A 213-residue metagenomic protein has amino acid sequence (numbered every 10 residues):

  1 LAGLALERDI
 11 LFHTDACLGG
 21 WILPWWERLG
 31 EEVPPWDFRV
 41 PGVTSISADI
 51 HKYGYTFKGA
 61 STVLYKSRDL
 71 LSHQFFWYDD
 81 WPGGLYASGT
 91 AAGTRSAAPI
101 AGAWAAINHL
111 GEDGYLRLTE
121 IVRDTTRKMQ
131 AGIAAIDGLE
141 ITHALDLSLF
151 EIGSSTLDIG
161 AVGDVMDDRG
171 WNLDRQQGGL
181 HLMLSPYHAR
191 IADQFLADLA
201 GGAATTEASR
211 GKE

Functional and structural regions predicted by a protein language model:
L1-W26: Catalytic PLP-binding core of fold-type I/II PLP enzymes
A2, L6, A134, D167: Anion (oxyanion) recognition and catalysis
L4-D9, P34-D37, R68-L71, G84-A87 (+3 more regions): Short, surface-exposed linear patches
H13, E27-L147, I152-S155, E213: Active-site C-terminal subdomain of aminotransferase-like
H13-C17, D49, Q176, M183-S185: A cross-family glycoside hydrolase active-site/sugar-binding cleft signature
G19, L147-S148, L180: Conserved beta-strand edge residues that scaffold enzyme active sites
W21-I22, Y55-F57, S72-Q74, G160-A161 (+1 more regions): Short helix/loop capping segments that flank catalytic or ligand/cofactor-binding pockets
L116-T119, T125-K128, A135-D137, I152-E213: Non-catalytic terminal extensions of PLP-dependent enzymes
